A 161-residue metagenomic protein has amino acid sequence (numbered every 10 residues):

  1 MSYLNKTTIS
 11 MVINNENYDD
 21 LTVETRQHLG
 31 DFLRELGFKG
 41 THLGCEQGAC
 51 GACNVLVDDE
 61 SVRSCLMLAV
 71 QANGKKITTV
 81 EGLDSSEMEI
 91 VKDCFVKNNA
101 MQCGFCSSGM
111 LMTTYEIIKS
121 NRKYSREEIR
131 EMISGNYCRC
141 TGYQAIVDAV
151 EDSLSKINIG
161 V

Functional and structural regions predicted by a protein language model:
M1-V161: Signature of N-terminal electron-transfer/Fe-S-associated modules in redox systems
